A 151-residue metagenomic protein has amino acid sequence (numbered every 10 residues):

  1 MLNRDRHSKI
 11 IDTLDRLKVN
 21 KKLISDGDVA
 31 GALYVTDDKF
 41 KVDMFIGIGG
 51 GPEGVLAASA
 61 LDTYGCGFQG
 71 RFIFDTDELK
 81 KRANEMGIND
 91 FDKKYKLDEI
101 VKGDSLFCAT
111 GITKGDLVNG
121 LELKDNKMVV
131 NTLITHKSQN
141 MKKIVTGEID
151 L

Functional and structural regions predicted by a protein language model:
M1-K127, N131-H136: An extended, acidic
N119-L121, S138-L151: C-terminal, non-catalytic interaction/recognition modules in large multi-subunit enzymes and RNPs
